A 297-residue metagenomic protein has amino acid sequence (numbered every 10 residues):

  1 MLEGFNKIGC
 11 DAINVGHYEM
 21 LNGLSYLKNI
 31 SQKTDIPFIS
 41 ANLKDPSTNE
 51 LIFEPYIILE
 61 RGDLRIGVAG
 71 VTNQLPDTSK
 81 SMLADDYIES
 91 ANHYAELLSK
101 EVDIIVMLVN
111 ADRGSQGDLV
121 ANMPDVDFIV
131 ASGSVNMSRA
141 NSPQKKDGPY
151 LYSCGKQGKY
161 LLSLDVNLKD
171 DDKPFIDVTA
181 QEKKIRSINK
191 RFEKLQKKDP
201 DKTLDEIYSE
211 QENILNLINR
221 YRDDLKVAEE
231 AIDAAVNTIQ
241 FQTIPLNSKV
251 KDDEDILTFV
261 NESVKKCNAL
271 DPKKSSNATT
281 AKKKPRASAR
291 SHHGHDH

Functional and structural regions predicted by a protein language model:
M1-H297: Acidic, metal/ion-coordinating pockets
